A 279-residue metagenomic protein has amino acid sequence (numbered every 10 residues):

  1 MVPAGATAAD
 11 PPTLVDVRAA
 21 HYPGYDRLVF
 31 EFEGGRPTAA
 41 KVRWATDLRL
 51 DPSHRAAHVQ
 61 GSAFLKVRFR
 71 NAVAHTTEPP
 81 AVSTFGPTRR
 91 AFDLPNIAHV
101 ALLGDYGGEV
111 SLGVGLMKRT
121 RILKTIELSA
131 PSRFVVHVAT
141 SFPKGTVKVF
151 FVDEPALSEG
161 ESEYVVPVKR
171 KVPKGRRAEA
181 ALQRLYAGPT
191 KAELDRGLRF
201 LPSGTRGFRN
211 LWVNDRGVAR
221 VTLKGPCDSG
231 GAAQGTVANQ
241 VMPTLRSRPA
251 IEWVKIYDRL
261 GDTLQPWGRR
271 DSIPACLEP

Functional and structural regions predicted by a protein language model:
M1-L198: Signal-peptide-cleaved, periplasmic/extracellular N-terminal interaction regions immediately downstream of the signal
A139-P279: Bimodal "functional hotspot" detector
